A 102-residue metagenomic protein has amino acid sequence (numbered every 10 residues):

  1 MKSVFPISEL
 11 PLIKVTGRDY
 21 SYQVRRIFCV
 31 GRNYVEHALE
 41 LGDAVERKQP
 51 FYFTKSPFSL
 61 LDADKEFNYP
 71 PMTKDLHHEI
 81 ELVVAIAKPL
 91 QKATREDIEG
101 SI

Functional and structural regions predicted by a protein language model:
M1-C29: Short, low-complexity N-terminal leaders and the immediately following helix N-cap/first helix
S21-I102: Glycine-enriched loop-and-adjacent helix/strand subsegments that border the catalytic/binding cleft of enzyme cores
